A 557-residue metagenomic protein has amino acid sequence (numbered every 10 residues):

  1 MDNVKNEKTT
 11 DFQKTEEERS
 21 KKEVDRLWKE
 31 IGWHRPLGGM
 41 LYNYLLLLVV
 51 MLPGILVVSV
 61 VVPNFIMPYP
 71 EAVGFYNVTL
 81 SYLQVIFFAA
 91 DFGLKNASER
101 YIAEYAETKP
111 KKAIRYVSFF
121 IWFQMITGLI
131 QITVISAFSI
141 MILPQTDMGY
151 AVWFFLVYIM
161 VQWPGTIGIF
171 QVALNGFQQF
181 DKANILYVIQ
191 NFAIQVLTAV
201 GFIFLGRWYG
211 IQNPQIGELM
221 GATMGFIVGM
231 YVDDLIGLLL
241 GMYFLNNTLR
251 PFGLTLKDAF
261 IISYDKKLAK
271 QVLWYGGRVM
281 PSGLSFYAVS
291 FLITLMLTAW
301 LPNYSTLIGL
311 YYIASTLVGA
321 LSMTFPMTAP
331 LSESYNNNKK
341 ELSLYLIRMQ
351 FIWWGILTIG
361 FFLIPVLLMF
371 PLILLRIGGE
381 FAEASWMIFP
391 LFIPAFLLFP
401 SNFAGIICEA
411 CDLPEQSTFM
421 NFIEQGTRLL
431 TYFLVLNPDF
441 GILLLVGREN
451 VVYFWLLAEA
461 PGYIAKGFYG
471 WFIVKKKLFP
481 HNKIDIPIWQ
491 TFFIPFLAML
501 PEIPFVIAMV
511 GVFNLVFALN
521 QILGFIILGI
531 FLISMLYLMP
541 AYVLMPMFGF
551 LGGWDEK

Functional and structural regions predicted by a protein language model:
M1-V24, P251-D258, I507-K557: Membrane-proximal transmembrane or re-entrant/amphipathic helices at the cytosolic face
D2-N96, I132, S136, Y158-V161 (+3 more regions): Signature of the first transmembrane helix
E18, K22-W33, Y209-G229, L238-F286 (+2 more regions): Interhelical loop/hinge segments that connect adjacent transmembrane helices in multipass membrane
R35-P36, V58-V85, A151-V152, I216-I227 (+6 more regions): Interfacial/gating helices of multi-pass transporter permease domains
G39-V62, G225-L249, I262-A329, E333 (+5 more regions): Transmembrane helical elements of multi-pass membrane transporters/channels
E104-F120, L310-F419: Specific pore-lining/lateral-gate transmembrane helices of multi-pass inner-membrane transport and insertion machines
I140-V157, V366-L398, L445-N450, P480-H481 (+1 more regions): Interfacial segments at transmembrane-helix termini and the short loops linking adjacent helices
Q178-K182, F192-Y243, E415, Q425-F468 (+2 more regions): Membrane-interface helix-loop junctions in multi-pass transport and translocation proteins
